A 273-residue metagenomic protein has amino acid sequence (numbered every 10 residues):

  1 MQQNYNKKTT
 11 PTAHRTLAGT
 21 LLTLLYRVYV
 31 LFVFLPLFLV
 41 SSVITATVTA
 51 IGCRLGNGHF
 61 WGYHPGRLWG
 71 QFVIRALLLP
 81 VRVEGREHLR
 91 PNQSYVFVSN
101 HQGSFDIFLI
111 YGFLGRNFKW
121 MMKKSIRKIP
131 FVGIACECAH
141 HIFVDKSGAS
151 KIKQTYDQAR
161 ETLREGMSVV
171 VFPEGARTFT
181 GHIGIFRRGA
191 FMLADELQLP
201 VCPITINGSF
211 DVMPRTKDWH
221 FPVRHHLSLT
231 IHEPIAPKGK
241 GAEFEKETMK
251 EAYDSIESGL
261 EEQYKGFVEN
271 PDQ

Functional and structural regions predicted by a protein language model:
Q2-L17, L21, L25, K153-Q273: Non-catalytic C-terminal accessory region of glycerolipid acyltransferases and related lyso-lipid remodeling enzymes
Q2-Y95: Membrane-anchoring hydrophobic helices of lipid-metabolizing enzymes
S42-H64, L68, I74-L77, P91-A149: Catalytic core of membrane glycerolipid acyltransferases/transacylases, capturing the structured, soluble-facing
V73-I74, C136, T162, A194: A generic structural signal for well-ordered alpha-helical segments
V81-G85, F105-I107, Y156-Q158, R215-K217: A generic local structural motif
V83, F97, W120-M121, L229-I231: Generic preference for hydrophobic
E84, M121-K123, D145-K146, P173 (+1 more regions): Thr-Gly-centered strand-to-loop micro-motif
